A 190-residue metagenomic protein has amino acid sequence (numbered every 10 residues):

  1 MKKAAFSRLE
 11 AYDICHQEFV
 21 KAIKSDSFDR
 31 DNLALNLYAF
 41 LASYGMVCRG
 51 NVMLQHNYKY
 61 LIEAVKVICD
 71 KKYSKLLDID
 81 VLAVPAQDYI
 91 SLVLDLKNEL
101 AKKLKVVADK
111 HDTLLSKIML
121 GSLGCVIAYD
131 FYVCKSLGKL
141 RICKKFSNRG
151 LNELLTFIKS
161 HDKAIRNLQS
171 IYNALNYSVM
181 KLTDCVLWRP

Functional and structural regions predicted by a protein language model:
M1-V106, G124-P190: An N-terminal alpha-helical hairpin/helix-loop-helix interaction module that forms a charged, gly/pro-flexible surface
A101-G121: Helix-hairpin-helix
